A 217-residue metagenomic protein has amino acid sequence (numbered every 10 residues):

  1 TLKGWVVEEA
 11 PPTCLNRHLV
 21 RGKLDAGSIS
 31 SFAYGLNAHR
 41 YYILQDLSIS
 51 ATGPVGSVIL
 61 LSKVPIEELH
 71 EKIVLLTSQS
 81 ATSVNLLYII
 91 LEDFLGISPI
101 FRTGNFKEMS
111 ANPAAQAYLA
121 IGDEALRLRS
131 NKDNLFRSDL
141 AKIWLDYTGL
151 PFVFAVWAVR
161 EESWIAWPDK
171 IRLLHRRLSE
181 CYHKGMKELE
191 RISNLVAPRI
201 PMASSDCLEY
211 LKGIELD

Functional and structural regions predicted by a protein language model:
T1, E9, G56-Q116, D123-E124: Bilobed "Venus flytrap"/periplasmic-binding protein-like clamshell domains and structurally analogous long
W5-E8, Y42, P99-I100, N134-F136: Conserved beta-strand segments of alpha/beta enzyme cores
P11-T13, K23-R40, L47, A120-A125 (+2 more regions): Beta->alpha turn/N-cap motifs
H18-V20, A111-N112: Hydrophobic residues within well-ordered alpha-helices
L19, L91, L174: A residue-level signal for conserved active-site and pocket-lining positions in enzyme catalytic cores
Q45-I66, D146-E162: Hydrophobic/proline-rich hinge and linker segments of small-molecule sensing/allosteric domains, predominantly
T103-L195: Pocket-lining segment of extracytoplasmic ligand-binding domains
E124-A125, R129, I192-D217: An extracytoplasmic/periplasmic, membrane-proximal ligand-sensing/linker region
